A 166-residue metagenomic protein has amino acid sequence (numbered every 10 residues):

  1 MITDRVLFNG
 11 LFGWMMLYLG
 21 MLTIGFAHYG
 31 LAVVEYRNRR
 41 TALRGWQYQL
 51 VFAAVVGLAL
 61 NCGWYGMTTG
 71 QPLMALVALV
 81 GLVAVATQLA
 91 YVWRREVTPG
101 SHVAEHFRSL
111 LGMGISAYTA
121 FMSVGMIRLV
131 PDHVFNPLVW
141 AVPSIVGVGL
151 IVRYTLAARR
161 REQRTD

Functional and structural regions predicted by a protein language model:
M1-D166: Alpha-helical membrane insertion/targeting regions
